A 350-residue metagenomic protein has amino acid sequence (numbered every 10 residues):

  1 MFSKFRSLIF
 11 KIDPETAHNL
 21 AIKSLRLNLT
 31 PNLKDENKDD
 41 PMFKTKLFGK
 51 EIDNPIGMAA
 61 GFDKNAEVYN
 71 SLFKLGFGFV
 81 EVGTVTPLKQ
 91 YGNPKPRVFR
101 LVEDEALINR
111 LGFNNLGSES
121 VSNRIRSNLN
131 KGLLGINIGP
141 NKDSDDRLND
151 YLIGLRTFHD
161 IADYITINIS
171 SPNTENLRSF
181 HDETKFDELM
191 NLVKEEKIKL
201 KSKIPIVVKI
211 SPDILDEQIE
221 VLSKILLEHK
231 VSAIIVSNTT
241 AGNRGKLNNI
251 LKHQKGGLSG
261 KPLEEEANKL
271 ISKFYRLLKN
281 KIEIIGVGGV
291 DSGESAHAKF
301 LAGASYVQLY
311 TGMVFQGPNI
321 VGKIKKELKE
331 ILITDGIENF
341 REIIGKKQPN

Functional and structural regions predicted by a protein language model:
F2-T45, N109-N114: An N-cap/entry alpha-helix motif that binds or orients negatively charged groups
D13, M58, V80, V121 (+6 more regions): Conserved, mostly hydrophobic/aromatic
I22, R26-L29, L33-K38, P172-K185 (+2 more regions): Glycine/Thr-rich beta-alpha phosphate-binding loop at enzyme active sites
E51-G57, N130-I138, K199-P212, R276-G286: Short beta-strand/loop segments at the ligand-binding rim of alpha/beta enzyme cores
N65-L72, L152, I214-E228, R276-N280 (+1 more regions): Catalytic cores of alpha/beta
G78-Q90, I169-S171, A233-G242, G289 (+1 more regions): Glycine-rich phosphate-binding active-site loops on the catalytic face of alpha/beta enzymes
G83, L88-L133: A gly/proline- and charged-residue-enriched helix-loop-helix capping module
K89-E105, N243-S259, M313-I337: C-terminal helical cap(s) of enzyme catalytic domains, especially alpha/beta-barrels
